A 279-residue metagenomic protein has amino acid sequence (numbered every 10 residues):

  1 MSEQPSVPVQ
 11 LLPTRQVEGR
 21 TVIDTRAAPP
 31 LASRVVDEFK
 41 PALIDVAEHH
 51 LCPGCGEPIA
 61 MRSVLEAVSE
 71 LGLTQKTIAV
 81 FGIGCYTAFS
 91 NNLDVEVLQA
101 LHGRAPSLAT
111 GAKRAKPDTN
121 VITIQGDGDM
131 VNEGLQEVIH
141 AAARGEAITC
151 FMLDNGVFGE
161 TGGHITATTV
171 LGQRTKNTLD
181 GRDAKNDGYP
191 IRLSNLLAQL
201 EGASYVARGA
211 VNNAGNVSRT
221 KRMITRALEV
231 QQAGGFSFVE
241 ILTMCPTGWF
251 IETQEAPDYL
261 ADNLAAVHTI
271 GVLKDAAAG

Functional and structural regions predicted by a protein language model:
M1-D37, V46, Q232-G235, I241-G279: Flexible, low-complexity linker and terminal segments
S2-N120: Thiamine diphosphate
F39, T166-V230: Conserved thiamine diphosphate
I83-C85, N155-V157, N213, I241-G248: Glycine-rich beta-alpha junction loops
I83-G159, R222-T225: Thiamine diphosphate
V95-L98, A141, T166-V170, E255-D258: Short, hinge-like loop/turn segments at secondary-structure boundaries
L135-H140, E160-R174: Active-site-proximal loop->helix
